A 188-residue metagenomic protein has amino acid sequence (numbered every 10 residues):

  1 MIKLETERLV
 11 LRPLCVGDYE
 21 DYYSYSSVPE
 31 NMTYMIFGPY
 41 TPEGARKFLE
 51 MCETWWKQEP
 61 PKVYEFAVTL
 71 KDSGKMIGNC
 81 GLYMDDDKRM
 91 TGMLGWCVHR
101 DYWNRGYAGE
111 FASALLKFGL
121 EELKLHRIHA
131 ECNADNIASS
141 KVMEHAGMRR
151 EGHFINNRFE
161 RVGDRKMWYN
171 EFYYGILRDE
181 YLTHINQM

Functional and structural regions predicted by a protein language model:
M1-E30, E50, T69-M188: Acyl-donor (CoA/ACP) binding surface of acyl/acetyltransferases
E30-E53, Y64: Conserved GNAT-fold acetyl-CoA-binding loop/helix
W56-P61: Short loop/turn motifs at secondary-structure junctions and domain boundaries
K62-Y64, N170: A generic structural signal for short beta-strands and their flanking turns/coil linkers
